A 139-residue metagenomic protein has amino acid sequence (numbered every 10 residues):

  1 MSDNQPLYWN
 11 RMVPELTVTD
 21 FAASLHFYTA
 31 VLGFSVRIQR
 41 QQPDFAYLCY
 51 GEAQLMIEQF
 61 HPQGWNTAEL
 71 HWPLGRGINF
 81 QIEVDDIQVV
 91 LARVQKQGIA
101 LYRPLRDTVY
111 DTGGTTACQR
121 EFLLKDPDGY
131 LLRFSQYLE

Functional and structural regions predicted by a protein language model:
M1-V13, S35-D85, L91-K125, S135-E139: Vicinal oxygen chelate
V18-D20: Conserved beta-strand-loop-alpha-helix junction that forms the acyl-donor binding cleft
S24-T29, V94, G129: Conserved active-site tyrosine of GNAT-family acetyltransferases
